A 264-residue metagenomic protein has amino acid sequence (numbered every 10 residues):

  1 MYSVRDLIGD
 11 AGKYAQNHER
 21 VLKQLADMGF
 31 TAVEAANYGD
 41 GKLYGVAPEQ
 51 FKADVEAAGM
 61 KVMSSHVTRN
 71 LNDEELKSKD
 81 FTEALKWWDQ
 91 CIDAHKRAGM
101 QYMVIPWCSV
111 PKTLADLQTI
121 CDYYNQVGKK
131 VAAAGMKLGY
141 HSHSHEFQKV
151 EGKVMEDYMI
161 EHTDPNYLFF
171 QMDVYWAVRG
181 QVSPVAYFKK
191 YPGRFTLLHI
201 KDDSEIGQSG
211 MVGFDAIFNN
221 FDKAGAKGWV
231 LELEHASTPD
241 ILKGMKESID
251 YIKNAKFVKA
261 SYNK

Functional and structural regions predicted by a protein language model:
M1-Q101, D250-K264: N-terminal pre-domain/capping segments
M1-S3, I8-G12, N17-G29, E151-M172 (+1 more regions): Histidine-acidic metal/acid-base catalytic patches
S3-R5, N37-G39, T68-L71, S109-P111 (+4 more regions): Active-site-proximal loop/turn and secondary-structure-junction residues that shape catalytic pockets, frequently
G12, K42, S78, T82 (+4 more regions): Charge-dense, low-complexity intrinsically disordered segments
Q16, V46, K79, K112-A115 (+2 more regions): Short coil/turn linker and secondary-structure boundary residues
L22-D27, L43-S64, W87-G99, D122-A133 (+3 more regions): Acidic (Asp/Glu)-rich catalytic clusters
D73-F169, L242: Active-site acidic/histidine proton-transfer and metal-coordination neighborhood in alpha/beta enzyme cores
